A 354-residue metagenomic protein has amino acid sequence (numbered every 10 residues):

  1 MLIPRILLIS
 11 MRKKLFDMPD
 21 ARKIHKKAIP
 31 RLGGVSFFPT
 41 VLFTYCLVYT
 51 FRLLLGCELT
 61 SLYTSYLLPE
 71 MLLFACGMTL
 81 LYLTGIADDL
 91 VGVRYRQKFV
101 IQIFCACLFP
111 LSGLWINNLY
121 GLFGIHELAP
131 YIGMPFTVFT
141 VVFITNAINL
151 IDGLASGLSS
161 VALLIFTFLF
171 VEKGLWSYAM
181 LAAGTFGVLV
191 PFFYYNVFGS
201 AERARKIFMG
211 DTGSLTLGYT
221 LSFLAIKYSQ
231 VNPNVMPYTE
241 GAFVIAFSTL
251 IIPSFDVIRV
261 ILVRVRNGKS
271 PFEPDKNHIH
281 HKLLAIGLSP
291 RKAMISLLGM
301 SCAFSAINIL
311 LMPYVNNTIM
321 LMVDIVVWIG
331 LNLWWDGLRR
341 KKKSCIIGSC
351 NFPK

Functional and structural regions predicted by a protein language model:
M1-V257: "…together with the soluble PPM/PP2C metallo-phosphatase catalytic core" -> "…together with the soluble PPM/PP2C
S229-K354: C-terminal membrane-associated helical module and adjoining short loops/tails
